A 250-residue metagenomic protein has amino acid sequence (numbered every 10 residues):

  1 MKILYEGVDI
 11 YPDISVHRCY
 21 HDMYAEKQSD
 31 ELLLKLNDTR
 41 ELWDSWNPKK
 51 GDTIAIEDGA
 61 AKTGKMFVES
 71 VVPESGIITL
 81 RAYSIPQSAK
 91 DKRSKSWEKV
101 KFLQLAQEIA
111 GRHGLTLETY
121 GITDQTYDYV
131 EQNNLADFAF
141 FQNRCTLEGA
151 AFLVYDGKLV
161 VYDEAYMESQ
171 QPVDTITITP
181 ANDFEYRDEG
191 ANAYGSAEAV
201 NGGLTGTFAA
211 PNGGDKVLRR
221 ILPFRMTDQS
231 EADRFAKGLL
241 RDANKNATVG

Functional and structural regions predicted by a protein language model:
M1-A89, A181: Assembly/oligomerization scaffold segments
M1-K2, D156, D163-G250: Acidic, small/polar-enriched beta strand-loop surface segments
I10-V16, G64-E69, R93, W97-E98 (+2 more regions): Short amphipathic beta-strand/extended segments with alternating polar/hydrophobic composition
Y11-D13, Y24-E26, W46-P48, A60 (+7 more regions): A generic structural signal for short, solvent-exposed coil/turn residues that cap or connect secondary-structure
L34, S94-L117, Q132-Y155, A193-A199: Amphipathic, non-transmembrane alpha-helical segments in extracytoplasmic/periplasmic proteins
I77-I85, G121-G190: Short beta-strand-centered interaction patches in the first periplasmic/extracellular domains of large envelope
D91-S94, G121: Short acidic, glycine/proline-rich loop/turn micro-motifs
W97-K99, Y127-D128, M226: Conserved aromatic
